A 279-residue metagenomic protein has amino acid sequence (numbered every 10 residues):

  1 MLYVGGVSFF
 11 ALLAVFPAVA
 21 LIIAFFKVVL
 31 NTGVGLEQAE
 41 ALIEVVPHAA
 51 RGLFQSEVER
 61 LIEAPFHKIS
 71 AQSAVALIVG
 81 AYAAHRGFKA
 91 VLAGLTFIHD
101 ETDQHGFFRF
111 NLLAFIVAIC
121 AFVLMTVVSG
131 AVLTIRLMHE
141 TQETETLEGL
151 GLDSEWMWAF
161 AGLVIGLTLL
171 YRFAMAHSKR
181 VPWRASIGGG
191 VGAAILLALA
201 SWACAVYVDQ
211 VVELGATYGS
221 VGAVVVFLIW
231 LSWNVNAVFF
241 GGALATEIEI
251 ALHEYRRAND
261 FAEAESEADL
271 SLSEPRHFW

Functional and structural regions predicted by a protein language model:
M1-W279: Membrane-embedded alpha-helices and immediately adjacent juxtamembrane helical segments in alpha-helical membrane
